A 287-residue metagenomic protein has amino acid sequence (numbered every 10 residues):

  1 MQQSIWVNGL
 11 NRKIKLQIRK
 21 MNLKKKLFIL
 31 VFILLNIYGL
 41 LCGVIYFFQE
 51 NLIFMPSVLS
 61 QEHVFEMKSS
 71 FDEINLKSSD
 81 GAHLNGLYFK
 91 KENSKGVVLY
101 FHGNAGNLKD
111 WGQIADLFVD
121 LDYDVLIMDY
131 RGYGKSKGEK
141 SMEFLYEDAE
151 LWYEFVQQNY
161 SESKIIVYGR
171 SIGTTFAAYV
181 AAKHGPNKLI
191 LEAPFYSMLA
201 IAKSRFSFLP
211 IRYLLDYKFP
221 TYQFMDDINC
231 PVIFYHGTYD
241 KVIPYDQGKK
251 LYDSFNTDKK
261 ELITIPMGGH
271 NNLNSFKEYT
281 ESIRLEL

Functional and structural regions predicted by a protein language model:
K26, L30, L35-K77: An N-terminal hydrophobic leader/cap segment in hydrolases
S79-V156, R170, T174-T175: Membrane-embedded segments
I114, T221, C230, P244-D253: Short alpha-helix in the alpha/beta-hydrolase fold that links the catalytic acid
E154-Q158, E162-F208: Primarily recognizes the serine-hydrolase "nucleophile elbow" in alpha/beta-hydrolase and SGNH/GDSL folds
S197-C230: Mobile cap/lid helix-loop segments that gate and shape the active-site cleft of serine hydrolases
I228, F234-H236, D240: Short beta-strand/loop motif that positions the catalytic acidic residue of the alpha/beta-hydrolase fold
Y239-I243, H270-N271: Acidic catalytic loop of the alpha/beta-hydrolase fold
K250, S254-L287: C-terminal catalytic histidine-bearing segment of alpha/beta-hydrolase fold enzymes
